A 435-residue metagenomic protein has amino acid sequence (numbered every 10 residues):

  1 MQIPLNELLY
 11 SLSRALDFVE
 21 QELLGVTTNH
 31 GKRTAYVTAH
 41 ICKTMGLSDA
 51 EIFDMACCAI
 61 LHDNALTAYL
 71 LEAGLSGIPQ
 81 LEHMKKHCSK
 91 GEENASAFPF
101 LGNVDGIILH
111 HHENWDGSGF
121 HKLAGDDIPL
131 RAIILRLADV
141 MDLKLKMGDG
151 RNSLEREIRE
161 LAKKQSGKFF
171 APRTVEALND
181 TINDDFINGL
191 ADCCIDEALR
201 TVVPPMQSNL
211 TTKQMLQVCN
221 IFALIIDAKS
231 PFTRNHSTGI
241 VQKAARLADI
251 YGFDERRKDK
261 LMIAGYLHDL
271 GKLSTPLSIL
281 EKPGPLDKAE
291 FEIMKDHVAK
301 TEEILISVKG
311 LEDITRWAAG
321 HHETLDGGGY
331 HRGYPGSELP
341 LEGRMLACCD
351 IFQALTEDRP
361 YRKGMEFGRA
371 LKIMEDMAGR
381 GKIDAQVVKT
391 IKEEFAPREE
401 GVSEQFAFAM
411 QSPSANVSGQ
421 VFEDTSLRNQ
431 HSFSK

Functional and structural regions predicted by a protein language model:
Q2-K435: Histidine- and acidic-residue-rich, metal-dependent catalytic cores
